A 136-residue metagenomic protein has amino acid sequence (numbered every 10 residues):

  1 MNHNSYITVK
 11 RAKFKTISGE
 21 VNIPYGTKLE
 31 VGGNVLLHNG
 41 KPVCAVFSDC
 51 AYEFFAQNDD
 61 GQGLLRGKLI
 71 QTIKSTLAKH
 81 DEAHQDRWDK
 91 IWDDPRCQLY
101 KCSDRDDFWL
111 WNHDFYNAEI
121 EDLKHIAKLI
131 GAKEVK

Functional and structural regions predicted by a protein language model:
M1-H3, K128-K136: Short intrinsically disordered terminal tails
M1-T16, N58-L64: SH3-family beta-barrel domains
Y6, A12-I17, E30, D89 (+1 more regions): Residue-level detector of intrinsically disordered/flexible regions characterized by low predicted structural confidence
S18-A127: Acidic, low-complexity, intrinsically disordered interaction modules
